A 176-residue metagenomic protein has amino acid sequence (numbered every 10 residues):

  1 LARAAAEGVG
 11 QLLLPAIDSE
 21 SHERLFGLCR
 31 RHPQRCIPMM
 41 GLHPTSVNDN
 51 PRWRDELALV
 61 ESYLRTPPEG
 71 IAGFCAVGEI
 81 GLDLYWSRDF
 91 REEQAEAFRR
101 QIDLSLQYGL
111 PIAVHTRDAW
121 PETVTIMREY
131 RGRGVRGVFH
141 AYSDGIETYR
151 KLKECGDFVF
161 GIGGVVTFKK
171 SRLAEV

Functional and structural regions predicted by a protein language model:
L1-V176: Mid-domain alpha/beta scaffold segments of enzyme catalytic cores
